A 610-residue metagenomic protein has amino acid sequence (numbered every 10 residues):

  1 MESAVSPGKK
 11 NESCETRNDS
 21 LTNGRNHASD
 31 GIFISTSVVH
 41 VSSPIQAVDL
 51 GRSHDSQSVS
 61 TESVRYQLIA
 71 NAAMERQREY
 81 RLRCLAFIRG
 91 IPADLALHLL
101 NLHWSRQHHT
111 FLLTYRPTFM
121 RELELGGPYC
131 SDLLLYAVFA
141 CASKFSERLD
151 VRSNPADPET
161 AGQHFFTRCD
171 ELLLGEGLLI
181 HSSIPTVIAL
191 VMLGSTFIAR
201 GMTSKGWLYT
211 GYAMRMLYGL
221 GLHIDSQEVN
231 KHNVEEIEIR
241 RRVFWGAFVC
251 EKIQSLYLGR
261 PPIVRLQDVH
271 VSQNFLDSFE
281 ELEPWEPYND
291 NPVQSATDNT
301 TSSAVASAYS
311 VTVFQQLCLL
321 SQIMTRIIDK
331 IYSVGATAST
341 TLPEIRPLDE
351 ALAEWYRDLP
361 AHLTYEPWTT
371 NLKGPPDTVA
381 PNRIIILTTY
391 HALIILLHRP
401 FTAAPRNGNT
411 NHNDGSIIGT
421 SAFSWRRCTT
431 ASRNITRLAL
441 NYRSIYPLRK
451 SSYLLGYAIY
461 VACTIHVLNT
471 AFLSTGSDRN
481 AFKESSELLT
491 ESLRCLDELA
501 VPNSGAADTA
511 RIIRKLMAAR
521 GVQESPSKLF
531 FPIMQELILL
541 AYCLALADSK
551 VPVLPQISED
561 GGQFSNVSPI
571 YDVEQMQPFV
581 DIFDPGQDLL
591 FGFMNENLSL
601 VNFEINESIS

Functional and structural regions predicted by a protein language model:
M1-Q107, P262, V271, V305 (+5 more regions): Intrinsic, low-complexity transcriptional activation domains
M1-Q46, N411-F423, L473, K483-S610: C-terminal, low-complexity intrinsically disordered regions in eukaryotic proteins
E62-A70, D277-S302: Charged, glycine/proline-rich intrinsically disordered loops and linkers
I69, L85-L97, T118-A137, A156-V269 (+6 more regions): Extended, leucine-rich alpha-helical cores of fungal transcription factors
T110-M120: Eukaryotic beta-rich interaction modules
F145-R152: Transmembrane alpha-helix boundary signature
N291-V293, T297, T301, Y365-D377: Acidic, Ser/Thr- and Gly/Pro-rich intrinsically disordered linkers and low-complexity segments that flank or connect
